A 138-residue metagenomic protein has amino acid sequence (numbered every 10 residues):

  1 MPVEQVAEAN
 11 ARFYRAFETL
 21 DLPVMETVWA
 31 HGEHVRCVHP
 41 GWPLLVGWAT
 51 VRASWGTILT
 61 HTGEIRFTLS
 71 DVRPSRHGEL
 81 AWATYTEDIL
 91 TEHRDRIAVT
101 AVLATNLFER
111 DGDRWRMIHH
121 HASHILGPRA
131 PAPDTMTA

Functional and structural regions predicted by a protein language model:
M1-V24, H34-A138: A beta-strand edge to alpha-helix "cap/lid" segment located at domain peripheries
W29-E33: Short, conserved active-site loops that position catalytic residues or coordinate cofactors/metal ions across diverse
